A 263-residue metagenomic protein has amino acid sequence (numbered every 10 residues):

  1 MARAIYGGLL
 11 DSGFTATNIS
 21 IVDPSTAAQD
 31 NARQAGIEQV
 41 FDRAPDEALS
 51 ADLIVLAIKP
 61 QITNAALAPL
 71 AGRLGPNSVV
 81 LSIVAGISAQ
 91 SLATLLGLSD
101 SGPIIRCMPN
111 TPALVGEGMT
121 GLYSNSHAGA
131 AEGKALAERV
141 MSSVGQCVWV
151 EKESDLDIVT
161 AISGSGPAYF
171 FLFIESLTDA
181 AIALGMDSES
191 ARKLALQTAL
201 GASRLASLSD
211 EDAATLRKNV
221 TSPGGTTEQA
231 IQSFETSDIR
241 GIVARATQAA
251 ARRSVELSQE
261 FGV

Functional and structural regions predicted by a protein language model:
M1-L49, E117-G118, I182-L184: NAD(P)+-binding Rossmann beta1-loop-alpha1 motif at the extreme N-terminus of oxidoreductases
Y6, T26, R43-L122, S126: Rossmann-like NAD(P)(H) cofactor-binding subdomain of soluble oxidoreductases
I19, Q29, E47, D187-L194 (+2 more regions): Small-residue helix-packing motif on alpha-helices
S91, L95-P103, M119-I158, F171-L208: Internal alpha-helical scaffold of NAD(P)-dependent oxidoreductase catalytic cores
I105, D155-A161, A213-K218: Short pre-catalytic strand/loop immediately N-terminal to key active-site residues, enriched for Gly-Thr
L196-V263: NAD(P)-dependent Rossmann-like dehydrogenase/reductase catalytic/cofactor-binding core
